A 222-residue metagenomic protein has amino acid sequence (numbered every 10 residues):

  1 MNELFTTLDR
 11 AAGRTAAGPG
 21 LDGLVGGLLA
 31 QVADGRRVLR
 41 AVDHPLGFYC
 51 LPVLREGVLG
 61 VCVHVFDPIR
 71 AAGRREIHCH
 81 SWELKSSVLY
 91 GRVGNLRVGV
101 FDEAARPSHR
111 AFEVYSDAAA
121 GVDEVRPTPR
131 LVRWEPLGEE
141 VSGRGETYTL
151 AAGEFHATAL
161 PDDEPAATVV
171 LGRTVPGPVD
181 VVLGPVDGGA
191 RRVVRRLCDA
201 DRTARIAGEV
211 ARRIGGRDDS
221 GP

Functional and structural regions predicted by a protein language model:
M1-C62: A short, N-terminal "cap"/entry segment at the start of jelly-roll beta-barrel domains of the cupin/DSBH fold
V38-R40, A71-H78, L137, A157-T158: Catalytic micro-motifs at enzyme active sites that drive phosphoryl/nucleotidyl and oxygen chemistry
V63-C79, L96, F101-D102, A152: Conserved short histidine dyad/triad with adjacent acidic residue
S81-N95, G99, L171: Short, conserved beta-strand element in jelly-roll/cupin
N95-L96, H156-P161: Short beta-strand His + acidic residue motifs that chelate non-heme Fe in jelly-roll/DSBH and cupin folds
G99-A152: Short acidic-glycine-tyrosine-enriched beta hairpin
D163-V179: A short hydrophobic beta-strand segment most commonly corresponding to one strand of the jelly-roll/cupin
L183-P222: Long hydrophobic alpha-helical segments typical of transmembrane helices together with their membrane-interfacial
